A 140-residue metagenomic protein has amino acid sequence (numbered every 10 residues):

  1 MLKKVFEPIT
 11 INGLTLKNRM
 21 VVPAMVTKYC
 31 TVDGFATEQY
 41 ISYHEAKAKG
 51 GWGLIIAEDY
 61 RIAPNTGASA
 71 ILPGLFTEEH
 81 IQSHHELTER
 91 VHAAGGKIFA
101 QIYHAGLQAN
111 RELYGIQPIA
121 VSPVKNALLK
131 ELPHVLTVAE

Functional and structural regions predicted by a protein language model:
M1-E140: Flavin-dependent oxidoreductase catalytic cores
